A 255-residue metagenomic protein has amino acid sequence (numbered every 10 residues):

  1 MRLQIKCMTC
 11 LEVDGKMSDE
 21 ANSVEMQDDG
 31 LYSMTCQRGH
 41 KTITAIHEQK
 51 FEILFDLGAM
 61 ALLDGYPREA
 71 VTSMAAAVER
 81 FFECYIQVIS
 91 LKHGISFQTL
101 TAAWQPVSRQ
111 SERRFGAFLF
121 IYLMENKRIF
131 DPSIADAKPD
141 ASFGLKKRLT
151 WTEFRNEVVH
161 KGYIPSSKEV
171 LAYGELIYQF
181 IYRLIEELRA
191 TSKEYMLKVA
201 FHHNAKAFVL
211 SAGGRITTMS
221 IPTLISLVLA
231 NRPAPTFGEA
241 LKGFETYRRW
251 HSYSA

Functional and structural regions predicted by a protein language model:
M1-M60: N-terminal cysteine/histidine-rich coordination modules
N22, T44, D56, L63-D64 (+2 more regions): Residues at structural and domain junctions
M26, E48, P67, L145-R148: A generic helix-loop boundary/linker signal
M34-S111: Long, charge-rich boundary regions
I53, L57, T99, R114-A117 (+2 more regions): Exposed alpha-helical structural elements
V78, L100-T101, R113-L119, Y195-K206: Noncatalytic linker/hinge segments flanking ATPase motor cores
S90-E157, I164: Flexible secondary-structure boundary motifs
D131-A255: Charge-enriched, short contiguous segments at helix-coil
